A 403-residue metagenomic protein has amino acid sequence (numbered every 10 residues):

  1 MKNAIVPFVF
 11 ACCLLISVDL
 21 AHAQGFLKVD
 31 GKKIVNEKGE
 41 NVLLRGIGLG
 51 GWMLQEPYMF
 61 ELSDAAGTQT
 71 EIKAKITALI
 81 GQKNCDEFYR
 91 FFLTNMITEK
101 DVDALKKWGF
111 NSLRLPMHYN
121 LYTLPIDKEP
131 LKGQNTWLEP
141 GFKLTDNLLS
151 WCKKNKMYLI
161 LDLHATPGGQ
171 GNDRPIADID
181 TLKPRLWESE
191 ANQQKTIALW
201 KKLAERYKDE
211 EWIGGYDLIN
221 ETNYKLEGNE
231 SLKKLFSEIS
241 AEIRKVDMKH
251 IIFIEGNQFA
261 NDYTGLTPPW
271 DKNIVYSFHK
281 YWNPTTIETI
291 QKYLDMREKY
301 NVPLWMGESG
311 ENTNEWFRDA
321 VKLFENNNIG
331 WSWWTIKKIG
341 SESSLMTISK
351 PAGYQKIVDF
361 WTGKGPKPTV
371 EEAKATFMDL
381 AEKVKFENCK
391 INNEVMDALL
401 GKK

Functional and structural regions predicted by a protein language model:
M1-Q24: Bacterial Sec-dependent N-terminal signal peptides
K2, E37, V321-E325: A general structural signal for short secondary-structure junctions and capping/turn motifs
A23-G46: N-terminal module-boundary/linker segments of secreted carbohydrate-active enzymes
F26, E188-I339, S343-T362: Extracellular glycoside hydrolase catalytic/binding regions
K33, G46-G48, V275, G330: Generic structural signal for residues positioned in beta-strands
K38-L44, L49-I251, G256-T264: Active-site mouth of glycoside hydrolases
G330-S332, K337-K403: Extended, alpha-helix-rich binding/interface surfaces that flank or overlap catalytic cores and mediate recognition
